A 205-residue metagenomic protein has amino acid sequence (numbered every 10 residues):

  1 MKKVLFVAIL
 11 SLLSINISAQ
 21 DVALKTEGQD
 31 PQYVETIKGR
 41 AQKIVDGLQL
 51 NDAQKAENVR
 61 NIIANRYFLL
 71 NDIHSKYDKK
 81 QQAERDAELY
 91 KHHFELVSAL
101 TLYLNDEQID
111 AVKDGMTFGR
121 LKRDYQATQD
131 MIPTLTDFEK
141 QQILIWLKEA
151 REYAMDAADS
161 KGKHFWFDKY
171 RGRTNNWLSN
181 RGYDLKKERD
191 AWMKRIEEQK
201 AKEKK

Functional and structural regions predicted by a protein language model:
M1-E27: Bacterial Sec-dependent N-terminal signal peptides
Q20-K205: Charge-rich (acidic/polar
